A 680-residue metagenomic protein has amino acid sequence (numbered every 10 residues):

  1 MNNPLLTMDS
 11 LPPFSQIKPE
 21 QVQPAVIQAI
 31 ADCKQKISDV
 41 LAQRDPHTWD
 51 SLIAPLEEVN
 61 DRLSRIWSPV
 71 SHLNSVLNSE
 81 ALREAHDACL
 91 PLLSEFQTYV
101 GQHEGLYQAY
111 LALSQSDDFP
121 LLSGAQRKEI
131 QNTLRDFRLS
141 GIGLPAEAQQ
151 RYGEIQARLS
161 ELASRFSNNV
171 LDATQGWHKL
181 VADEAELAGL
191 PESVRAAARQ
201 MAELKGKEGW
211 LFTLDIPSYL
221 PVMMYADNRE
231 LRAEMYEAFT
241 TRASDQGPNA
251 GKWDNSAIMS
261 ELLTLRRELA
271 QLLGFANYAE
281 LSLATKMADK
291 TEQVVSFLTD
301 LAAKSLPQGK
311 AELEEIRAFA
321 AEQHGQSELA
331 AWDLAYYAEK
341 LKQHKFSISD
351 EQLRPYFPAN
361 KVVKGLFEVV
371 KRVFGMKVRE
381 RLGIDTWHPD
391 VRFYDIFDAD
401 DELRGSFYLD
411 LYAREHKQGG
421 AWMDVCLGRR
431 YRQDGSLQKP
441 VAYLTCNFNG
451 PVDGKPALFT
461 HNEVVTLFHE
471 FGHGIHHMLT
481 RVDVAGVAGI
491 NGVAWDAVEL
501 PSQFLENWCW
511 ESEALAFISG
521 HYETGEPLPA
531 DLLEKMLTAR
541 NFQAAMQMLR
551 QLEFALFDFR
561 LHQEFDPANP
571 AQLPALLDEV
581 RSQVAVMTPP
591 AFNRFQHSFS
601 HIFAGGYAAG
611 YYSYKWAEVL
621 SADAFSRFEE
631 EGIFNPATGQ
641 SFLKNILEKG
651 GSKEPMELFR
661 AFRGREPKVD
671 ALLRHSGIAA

Functional and structural regions predicted by a protein language model:
M1-P24, Q28, A188-E192, G209-W210 (+11 more regions): C-terminal, non-catalytic "cap/extension" segments appended to globular domains
M1-Q28, C33-Q35, S75-N78, L82-D289 (+4 more regions): His/Asp/Glu-rich acidic catalytic environments and adjacent acidic regulatory segments
F14-V26, T48-I53, G251-N255, V294-L298 (+2 more regions): Membrane-entry segments of alpha-helical transmembrane domains in multi-pass membrane proteins
I30-L121, L549-L561, F565-S582, P589 (+2 more regions): C-terminal non-catalytic alpha-helical accessory regions
R62-H72, R135, E237, L334-K342 (+2 more regions): Short, hydrophobic/amphipathic alpha-helical patches that form generic packing surfaces within helical domains
A125, E129-Q131, R158-E161, N168 (+9 more regions): Active-site-proximal, well-structured secondary-structure segments within enzyme catalytic domains
P217-Y219, L269, A399-D401, L411-R414 (+5 more regions): Short, glycine-/Ser/Thr-/acidic-enriched flexible segments
N449-F468: Short pre-active-site segment immediately N-terminal to the catalytic Zn-binding motif
